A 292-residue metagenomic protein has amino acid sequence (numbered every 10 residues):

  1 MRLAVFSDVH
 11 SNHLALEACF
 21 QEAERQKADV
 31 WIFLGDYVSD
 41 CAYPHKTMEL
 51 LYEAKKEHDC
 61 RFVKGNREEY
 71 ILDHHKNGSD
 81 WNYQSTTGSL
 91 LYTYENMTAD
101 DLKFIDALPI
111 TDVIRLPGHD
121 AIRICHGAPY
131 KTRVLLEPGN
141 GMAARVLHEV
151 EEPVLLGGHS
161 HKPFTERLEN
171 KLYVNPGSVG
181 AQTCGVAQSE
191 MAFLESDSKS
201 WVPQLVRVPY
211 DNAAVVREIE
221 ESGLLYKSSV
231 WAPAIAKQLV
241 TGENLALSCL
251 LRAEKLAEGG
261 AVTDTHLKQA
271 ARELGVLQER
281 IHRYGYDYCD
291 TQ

Functional and structural regions predicted by a protein language model:
M1-A4, V113-R123, L168-L172, S200-V202: Beta-strand-turn-beta hairpins that frame and shape the catalytic cleft of phosphate-ester-processing enzymes
R2-L102: Core catalytic region of metal-dependent phosphoesterases/phosphodiesterases, especially metallo-beta-lactamase-like
S7-V9, G35-V38, N66-E68, G127-A128 (+3 more regions): Active-site metal-binding loops of divalent metal-dependent hydrolases
A23-K27, E57, L116-G118, E149-E151 (+2 more regions): Glycine-rich phosphate-binding loop signature in dinucleotide/nucleotide-binding domains
W81-Q84, H119-V150: Active-site-proximal segments of metal-dependent phosphoesterases and phosphodiesterases across multiple
T111-I114, P163-R167, E190-L194: Short beta-strand scaffold segments in enzyme catalytic cores
A143-P153, S160-E166, K171-P176: Anionic-ligand binding region
N170-P176, G180-Q292: Acidic, His/Gly-rich catalytic cores of divalent-metal-dependent hydrolytic chemistry
